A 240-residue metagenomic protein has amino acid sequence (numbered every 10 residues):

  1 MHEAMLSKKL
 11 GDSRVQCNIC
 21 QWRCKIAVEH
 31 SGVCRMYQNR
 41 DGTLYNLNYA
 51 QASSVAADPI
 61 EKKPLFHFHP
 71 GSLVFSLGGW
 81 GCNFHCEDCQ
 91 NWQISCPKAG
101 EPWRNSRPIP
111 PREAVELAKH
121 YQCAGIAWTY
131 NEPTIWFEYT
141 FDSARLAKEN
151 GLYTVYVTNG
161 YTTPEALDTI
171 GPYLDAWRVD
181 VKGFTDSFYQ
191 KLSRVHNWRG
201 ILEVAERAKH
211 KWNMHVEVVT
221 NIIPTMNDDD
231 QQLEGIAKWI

Functional and structural regions predicted by a protein language model:
M1-C17, Q21-G79, W92-C96: N-terminal [4Fe-4S]-dependent radical SAM core
I26, G42-L44, F84-C86, W136-F137: Short active-site-adjacent helix-start/loop capping segments
G32, F84, S187: Glycine-centered loop/turn positions within well-structured domains that cap or flank conserved ligand/cofactor-binding
Y37, C89, K191-L192: Residue-level signal for well-ordered alpha-helical positions
N39, C82, I223-T225: Generic structural motif
V74-W80, F84-Y121: Glycine-rich active-site/cofactor-binding loop and its immediate structural neighborhood
P108-I240: Conserved AdoMet/S-adenosylmethionine-binding subsite of the radical SAM
